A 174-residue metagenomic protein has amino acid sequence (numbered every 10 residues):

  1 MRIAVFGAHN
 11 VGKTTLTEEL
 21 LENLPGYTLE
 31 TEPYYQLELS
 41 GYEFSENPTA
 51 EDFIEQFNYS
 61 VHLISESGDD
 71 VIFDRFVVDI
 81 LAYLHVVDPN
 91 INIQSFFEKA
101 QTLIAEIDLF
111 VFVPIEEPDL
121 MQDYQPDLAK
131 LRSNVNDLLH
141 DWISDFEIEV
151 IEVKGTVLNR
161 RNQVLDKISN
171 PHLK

Functional and structural regions predicted by a protein language model:
V5: Hydrophobic anchor at the beta1->P-loop junction of P-loop NTPases
H9: The conserved Walker
K13: Conserved lysine of the Walker
L16: Hydrophobic positions on the alpha1 helix immediately C-terminal to the Walker A/P-loop
E19: Active-site signature of alpha/beta-hydrolase-fold catalytic machinery across serine- and Asp/Cys-nucleophile hydrolases
E22-V61: Conserved substrate/cofactor phosphate-moiety recognition/catalytic segment in nucleotide-dependent phosphotransferases
D52-I104: Glycine-rich phosphate-binding loop used to anchor ATP phosphates in small-molecule kinases, encompassing both
D88-T156: A glycine- and Lys/Arg-enriched "phosphate-lid" helix/loop adjacent to the NTP-binding pocket of small-molecule kinases
